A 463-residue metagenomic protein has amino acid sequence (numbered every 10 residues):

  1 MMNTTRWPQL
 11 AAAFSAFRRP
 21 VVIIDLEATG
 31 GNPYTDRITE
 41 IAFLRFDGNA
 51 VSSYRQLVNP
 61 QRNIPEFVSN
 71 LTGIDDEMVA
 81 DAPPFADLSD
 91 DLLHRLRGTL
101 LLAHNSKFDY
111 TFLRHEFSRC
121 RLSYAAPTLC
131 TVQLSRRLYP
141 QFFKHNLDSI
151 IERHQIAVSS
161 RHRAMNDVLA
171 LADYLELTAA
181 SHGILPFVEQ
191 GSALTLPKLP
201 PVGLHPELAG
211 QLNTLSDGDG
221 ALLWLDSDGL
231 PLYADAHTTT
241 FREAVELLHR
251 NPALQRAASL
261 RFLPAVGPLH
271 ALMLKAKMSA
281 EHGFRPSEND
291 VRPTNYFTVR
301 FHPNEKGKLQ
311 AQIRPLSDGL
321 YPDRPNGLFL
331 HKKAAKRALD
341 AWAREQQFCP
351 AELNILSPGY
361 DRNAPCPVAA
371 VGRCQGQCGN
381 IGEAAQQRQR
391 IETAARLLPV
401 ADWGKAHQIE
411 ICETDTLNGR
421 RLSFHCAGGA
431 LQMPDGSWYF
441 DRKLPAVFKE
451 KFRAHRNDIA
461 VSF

Functional and structural regions predicted by a protein language model:
M2-A126, P140-H162: Conserved non-catalytic scaffold segment of RNase H-like nuclease domains
A28-G30, Q133, A170: Short, glycine/acidic-enriched loop or turn micro-motifs at the edges of active sites
A126-S135: A short, structured active-site edge motif that brings together acidic residues
R163-E176: Acidic, divalent-metal-coordinating active-site segment for phosphoryl/phosphodiester hydrolysis, typified by short
L175-E207: Mixed-charge, glycine-rich, non-catalytic linkers/tails in nucleic-acid processing enzymes
T195-F463: Acidic, glycine-enriched active-site microenvironments
